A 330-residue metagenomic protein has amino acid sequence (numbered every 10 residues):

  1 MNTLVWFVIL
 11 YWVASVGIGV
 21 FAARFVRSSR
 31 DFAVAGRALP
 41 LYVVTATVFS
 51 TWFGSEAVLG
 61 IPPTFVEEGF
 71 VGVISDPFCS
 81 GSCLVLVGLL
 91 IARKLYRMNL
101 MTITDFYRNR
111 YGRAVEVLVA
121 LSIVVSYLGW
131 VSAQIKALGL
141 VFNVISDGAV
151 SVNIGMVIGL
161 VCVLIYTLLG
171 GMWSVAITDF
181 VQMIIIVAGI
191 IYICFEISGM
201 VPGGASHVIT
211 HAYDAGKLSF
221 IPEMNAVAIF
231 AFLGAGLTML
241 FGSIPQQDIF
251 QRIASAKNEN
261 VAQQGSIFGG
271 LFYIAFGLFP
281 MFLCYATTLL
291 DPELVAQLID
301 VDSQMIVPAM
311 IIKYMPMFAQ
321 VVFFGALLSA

Functional and structural regions predicted by a protein language model:
M1-V58, T167-G170, M183, G189-Y192 (+1 more regions): Membrane-interface "cap" regions at the ends of multi-pass membrane proteins
N2-A23, A35-V43, P63-L100, T104-D105 (+4 more regions): Extracellular loop-to-transmembrane helix junctions
W6-G17, A46, C79-L86, L118-V125 (+6 more regions): Lipid-exposed faces of alpha-helical membrane segments in multi-pass integral membrane proteins
V13-S29, L90-T104, I165, L169-G171 (+3 more regions): Juxtamembrane interface elements at the cytosolic ends of transmembrane helices in multi-pass membrane proteins
A14, A57, S82-L90, N99-L100 (+5 more regions): Membrane-embedded alpha-helical core segments of multi-pass
V34-L39, V43, G60-S75, R108 (+2 more regions): Loop-to-helix junctions at membrane interfaces in multi-pass transport proteins
F49-T51, G72-L168, G234-G242, L328-A330: Helix-loop-helix module between adjacent transmembrane segments
